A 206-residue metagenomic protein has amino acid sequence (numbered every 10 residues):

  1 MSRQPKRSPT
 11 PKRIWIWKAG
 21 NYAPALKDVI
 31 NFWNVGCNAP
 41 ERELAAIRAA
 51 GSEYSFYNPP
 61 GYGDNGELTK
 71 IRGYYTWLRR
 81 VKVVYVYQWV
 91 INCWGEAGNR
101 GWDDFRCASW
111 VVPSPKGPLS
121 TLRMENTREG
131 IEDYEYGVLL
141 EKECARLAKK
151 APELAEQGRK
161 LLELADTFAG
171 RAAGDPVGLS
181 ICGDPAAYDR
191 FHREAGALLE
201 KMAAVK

Functional and structural regions predicted by a protein language model:
M1-N99: Catalytic-core regions of glycoside hydrolase
S2-G20, V83, G98-K206: Catalytic domains of carbohydrate-active enzymes that cleave complex glycans
